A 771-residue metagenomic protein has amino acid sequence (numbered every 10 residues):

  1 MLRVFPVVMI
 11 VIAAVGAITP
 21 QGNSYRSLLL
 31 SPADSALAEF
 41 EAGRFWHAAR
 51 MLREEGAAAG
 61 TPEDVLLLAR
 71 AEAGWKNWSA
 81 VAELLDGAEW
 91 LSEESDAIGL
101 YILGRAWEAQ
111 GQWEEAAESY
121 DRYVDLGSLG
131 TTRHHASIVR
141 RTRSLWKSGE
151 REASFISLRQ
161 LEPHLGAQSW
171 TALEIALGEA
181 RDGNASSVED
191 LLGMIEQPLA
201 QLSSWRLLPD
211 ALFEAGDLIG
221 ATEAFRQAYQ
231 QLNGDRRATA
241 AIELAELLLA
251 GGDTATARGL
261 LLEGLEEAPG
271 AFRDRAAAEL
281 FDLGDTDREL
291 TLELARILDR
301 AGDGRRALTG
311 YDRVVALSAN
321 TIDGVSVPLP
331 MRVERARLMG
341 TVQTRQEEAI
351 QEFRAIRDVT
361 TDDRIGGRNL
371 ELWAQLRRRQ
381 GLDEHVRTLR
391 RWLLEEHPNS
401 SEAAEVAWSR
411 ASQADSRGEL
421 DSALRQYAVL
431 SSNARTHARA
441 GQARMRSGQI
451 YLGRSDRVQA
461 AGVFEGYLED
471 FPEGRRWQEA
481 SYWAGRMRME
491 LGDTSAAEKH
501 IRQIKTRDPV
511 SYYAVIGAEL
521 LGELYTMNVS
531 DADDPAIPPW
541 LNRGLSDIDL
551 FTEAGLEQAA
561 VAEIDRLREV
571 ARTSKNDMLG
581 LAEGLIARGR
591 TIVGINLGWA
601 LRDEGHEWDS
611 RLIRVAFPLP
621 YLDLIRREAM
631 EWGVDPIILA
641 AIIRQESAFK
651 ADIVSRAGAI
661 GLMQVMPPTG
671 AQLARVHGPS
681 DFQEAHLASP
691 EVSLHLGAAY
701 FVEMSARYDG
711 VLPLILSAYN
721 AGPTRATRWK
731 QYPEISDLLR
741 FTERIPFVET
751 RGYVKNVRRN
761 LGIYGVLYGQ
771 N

Functional and structural regions predicted by a protein language model:
G16-R70, G74-S79, E83, I98 (+7 more regions): N-terminal leader/linker segments that initiate helical-solenoid repeat arrays
G43, K76, G111, G149 (+11 more regions): Residue-level detector of the short coil/turn that links helix A to helix B within each tetratricopeptide repeat
A48, V81, A116, S154 (+11 more regions): Single-residue signature of alpha-solenoid repeat helices
E55-E63, A88-A97, Y123-A136, Q160-T171 (+13 more regions): Short solvent-exposed coil/turn linkers within tandem alpha-helical repeat scaffolds
H385, E396, W408, R417-S422 (+13 more regions): Catalytic glycan-binding domains that act on GlcNAc-containing polysaccharides
